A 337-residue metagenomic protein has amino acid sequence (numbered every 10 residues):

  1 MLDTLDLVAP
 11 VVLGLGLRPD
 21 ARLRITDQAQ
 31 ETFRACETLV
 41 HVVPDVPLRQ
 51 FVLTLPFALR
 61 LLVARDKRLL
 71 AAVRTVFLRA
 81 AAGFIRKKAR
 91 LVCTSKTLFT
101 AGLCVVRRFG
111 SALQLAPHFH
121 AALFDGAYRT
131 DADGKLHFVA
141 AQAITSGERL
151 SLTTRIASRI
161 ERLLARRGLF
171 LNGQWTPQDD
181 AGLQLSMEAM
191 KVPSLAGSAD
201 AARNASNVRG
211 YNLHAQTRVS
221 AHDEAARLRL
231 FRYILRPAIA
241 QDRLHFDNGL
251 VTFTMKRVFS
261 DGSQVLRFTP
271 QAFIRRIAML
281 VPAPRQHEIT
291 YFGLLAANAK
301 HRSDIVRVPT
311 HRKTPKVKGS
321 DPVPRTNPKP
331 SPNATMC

Functional and structural regions predicted by a protein language model:
M1-C337: Beta->alpha loop/short-helix hinge microenvironment recognizer with preference for catalytic Tyr/His contexts
